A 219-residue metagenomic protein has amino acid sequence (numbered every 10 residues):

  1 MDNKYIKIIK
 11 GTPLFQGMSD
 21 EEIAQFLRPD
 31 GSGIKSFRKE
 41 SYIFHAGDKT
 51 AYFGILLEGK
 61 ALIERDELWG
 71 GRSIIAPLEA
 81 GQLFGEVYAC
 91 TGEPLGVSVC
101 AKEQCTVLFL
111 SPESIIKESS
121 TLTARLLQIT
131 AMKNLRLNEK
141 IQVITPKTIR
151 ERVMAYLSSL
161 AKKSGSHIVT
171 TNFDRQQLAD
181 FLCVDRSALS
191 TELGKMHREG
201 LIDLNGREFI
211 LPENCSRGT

Functional and structural regions predicted by a protein language model:
M1-K39, L83-F84, Y88-C90: Cyclic nucleotide-binding regulatory module and flanking cytosolic helices
E40, A51-E64, W69, A80-G81: Glycine- and acidic-residue-biased ligand/ion/polar-headgroup-sensing regions
Y42-D48: Short phosphate-coordinating micro-motif centered on Lys-Gly-acidic
I74-A131: Cyclic-nucleotide recognition modules
K102, S120-D185: Polybasic "coupling" helices that flank or enter modular domains
L160-T219: Phosphate-/nucleic-acid-contacting segments
